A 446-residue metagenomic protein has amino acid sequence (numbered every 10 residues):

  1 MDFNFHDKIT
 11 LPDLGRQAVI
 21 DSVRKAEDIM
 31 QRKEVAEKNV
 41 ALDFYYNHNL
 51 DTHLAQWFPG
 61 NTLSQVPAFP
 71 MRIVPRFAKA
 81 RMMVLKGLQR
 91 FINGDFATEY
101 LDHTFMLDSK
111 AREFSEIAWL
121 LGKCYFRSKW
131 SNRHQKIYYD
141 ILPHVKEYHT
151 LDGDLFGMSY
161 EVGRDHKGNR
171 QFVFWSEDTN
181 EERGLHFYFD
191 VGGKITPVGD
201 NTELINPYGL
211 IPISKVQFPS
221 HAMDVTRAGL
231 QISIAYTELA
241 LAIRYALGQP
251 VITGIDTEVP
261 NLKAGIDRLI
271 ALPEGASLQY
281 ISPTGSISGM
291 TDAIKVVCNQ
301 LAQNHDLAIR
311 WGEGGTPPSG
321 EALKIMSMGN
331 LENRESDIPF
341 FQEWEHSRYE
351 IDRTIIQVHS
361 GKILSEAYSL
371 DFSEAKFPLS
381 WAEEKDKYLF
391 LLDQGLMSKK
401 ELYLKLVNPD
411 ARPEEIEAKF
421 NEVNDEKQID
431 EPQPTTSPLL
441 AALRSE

Functional and structural regions predicted by a protein language model:
M1-H134, E446: Extended, helix-rich architectural segments
N4, I195-G329, Q357-K362, Y368-F377: Extended, charged amphipathic alpha-helical segments
F114, W130, R244-V251, W311-T316 (+4 more regions): Short coil/turn segments at secondary-structure boundaries
E116-L120, Y125-K215: Extended, regular secondary-structure scaffolds
L241-P250, R334-H346, E422-E446: Long, compositionally biased
L301, E345, L402-Y403: Hydrophobic, well-ordered secondary-structure elements that form the walls of internal hydrophobic environments
S347-D371, E414-A418: A glycine-biased, small/acidic residue-tolerant capping/turn segment at secondary-structure junctions
Y388-E446: Activation/maturation switch segments at domain boundaries
